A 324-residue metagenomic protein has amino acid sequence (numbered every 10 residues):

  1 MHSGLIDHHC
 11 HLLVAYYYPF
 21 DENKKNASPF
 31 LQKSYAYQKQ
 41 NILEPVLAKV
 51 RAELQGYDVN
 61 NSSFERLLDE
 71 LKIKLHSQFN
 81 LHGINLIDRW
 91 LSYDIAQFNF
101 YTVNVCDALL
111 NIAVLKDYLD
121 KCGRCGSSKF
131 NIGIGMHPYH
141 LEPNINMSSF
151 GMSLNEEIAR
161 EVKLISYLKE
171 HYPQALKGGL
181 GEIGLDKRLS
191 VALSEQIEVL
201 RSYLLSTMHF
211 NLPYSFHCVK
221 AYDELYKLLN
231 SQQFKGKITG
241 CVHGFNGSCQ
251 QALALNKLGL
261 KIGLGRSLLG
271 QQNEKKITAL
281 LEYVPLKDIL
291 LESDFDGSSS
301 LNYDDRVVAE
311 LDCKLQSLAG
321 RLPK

Functional and structural regions predicted by a protein language model:
M1-K324: Mid-domain alpha/beta scaffold segments of enzyme catalytic cores
